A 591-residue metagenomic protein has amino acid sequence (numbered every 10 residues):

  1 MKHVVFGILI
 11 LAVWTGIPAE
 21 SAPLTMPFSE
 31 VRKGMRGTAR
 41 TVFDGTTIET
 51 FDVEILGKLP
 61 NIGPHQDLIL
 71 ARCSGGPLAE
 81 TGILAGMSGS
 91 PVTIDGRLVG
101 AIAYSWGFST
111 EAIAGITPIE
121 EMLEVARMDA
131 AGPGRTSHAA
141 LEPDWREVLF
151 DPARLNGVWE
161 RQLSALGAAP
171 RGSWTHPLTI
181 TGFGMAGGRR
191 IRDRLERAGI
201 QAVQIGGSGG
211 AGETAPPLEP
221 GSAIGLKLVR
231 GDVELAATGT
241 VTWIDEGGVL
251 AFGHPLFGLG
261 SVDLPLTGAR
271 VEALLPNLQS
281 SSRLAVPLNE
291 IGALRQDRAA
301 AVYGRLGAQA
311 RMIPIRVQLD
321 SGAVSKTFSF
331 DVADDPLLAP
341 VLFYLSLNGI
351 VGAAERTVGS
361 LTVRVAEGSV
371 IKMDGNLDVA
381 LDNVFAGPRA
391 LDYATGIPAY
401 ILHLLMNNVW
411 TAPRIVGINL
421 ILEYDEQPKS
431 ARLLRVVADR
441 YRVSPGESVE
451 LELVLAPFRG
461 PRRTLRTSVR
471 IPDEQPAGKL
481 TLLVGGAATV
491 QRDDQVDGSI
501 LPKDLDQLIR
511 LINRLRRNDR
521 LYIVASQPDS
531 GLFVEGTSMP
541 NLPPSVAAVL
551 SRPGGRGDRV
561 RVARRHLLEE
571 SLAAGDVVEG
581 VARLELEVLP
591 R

Functional and structural regions predicted by a protein language model:
V5-G16: Bacterial N-terminal signal peptides
P18-R591: Terminal presequence/propeptide segments associated with secretion/organelle targeting and zymogen/polyprotein
